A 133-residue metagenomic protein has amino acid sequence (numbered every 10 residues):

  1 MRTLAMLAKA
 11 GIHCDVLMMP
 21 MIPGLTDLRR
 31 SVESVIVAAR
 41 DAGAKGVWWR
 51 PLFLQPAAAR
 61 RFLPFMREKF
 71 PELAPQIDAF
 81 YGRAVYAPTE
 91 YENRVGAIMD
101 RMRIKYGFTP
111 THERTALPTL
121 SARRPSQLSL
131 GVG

Functional and structural regions predicted by a protein language model:
R2, D27-G133: Auxiliary Fe-S-binding modules of radical SAM enzymes
L7-L28, P51-L54: Conserved strand-turn element in the central/C-terminal portion of the radical SAM core barrel that lines
